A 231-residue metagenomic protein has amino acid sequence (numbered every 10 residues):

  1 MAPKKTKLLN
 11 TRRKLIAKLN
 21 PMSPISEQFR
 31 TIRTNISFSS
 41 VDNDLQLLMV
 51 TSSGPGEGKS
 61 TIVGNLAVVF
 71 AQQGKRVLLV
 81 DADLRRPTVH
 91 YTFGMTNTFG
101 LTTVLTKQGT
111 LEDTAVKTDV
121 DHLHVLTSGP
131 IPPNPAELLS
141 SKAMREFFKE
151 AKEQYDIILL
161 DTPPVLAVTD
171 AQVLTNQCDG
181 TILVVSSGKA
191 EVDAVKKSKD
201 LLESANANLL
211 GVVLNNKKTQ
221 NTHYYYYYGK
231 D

Functional and structural regions predicted by a protein language model:
M1-D231: P-loop NTP-binding module
